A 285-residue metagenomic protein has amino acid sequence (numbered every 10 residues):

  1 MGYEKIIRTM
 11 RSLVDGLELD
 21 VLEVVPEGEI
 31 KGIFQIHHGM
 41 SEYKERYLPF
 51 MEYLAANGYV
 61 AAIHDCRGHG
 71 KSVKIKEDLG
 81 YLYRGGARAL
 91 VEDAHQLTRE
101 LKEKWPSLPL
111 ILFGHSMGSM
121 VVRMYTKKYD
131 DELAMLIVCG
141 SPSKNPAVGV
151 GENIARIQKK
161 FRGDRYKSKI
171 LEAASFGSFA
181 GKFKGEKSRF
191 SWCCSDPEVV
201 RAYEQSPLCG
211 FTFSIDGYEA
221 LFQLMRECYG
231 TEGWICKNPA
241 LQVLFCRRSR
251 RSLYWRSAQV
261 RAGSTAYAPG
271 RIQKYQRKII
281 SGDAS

Functional and structural regions predicted by a protein language model:
M1-G28: N-terminal cap/lid segment of alpha/beta-hydrolase-fold proteins
I30-G39: Short beta-strand element of the alpha/beta-hydrolase
H38-E42, S116-M117, S249: Active-site glycine-rich loops that stabilize anionic/oxyanionic intermediates across multiple enzyme folds
R46-E77: Conserved alpha/beta-hydrolase
L82-K102: Alpha/beta-hydrolase active-site loop
W105-S116: Alpha/beta-hydrolase fold nucleophile elbow
V122-L208: Alpha/beta-hydrolase-fold enzymes
F245-R247: Short beta-strand/loop motif that positions the catalytic acidic residue of the alpha/beta-hydrolase fold
